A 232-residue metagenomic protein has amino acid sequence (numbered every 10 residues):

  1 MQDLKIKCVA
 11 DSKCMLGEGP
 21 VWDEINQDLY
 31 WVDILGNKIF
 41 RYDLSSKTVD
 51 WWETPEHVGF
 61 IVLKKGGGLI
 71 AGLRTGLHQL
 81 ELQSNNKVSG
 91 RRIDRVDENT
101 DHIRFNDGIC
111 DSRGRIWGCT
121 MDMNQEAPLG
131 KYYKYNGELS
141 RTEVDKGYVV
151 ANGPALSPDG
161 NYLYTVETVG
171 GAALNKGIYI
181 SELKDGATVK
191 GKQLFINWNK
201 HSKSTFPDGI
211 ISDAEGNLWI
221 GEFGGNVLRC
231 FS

Functional and structural regions predicted by a protein language model:
K5-D11, K47-E53, R91-E98, L139-K146 (+1 more regions): A short beta-strand motif characteristic of beta-propeller blades
S12-N26, P55-G72, E98-R115, K146-T165 (+1 more regions): Beta-rich, blade/repeat-based domains predominating in secreted/periplasmic proteins but also intracellular
E24, L29-I34, I70-T75, I116-E126 (+2 more regions): Conserved beta-strand positions in repeat-built beta-propeller and related beta-rich domains
K38-F40, G76-H78, G130-Y133, G177-Y179 (+1 more regions): A short loop-to-beta-strand structural motif that recurs across blades of beta-propeller domains
L44, L82-N85, Y133-L139, V227-S232: Flexible "stalk/tail and boundary" regions
L80-N86, I180-T188: Short loop/turn segments immediately following beta-strands, especially the blade-tip and inter-blade linker loops
K87-V144: Hydrophobic alpha-helical segments and helix pairs
G186-S232: Glycine/small-residue-rich hydrophobic helix-like segments
